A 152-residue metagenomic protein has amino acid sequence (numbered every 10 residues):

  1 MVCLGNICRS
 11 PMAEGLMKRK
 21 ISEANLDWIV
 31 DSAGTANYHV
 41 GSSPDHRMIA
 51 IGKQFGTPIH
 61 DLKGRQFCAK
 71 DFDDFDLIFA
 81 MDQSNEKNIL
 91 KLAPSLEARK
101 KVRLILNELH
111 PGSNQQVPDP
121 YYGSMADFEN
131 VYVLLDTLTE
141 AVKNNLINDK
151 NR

Functional and structural regions predicted by a protein language model:
M1, A80-M81: Short beta-strand scaffold positions
M1-D74, N144-R152: Conserved active-site segments centered on acidic
S10, D82-Q83: Helix N-cap/beta->alpha junction signal
L77, Q83-R152: Phosphate-binding/catalytic loops
